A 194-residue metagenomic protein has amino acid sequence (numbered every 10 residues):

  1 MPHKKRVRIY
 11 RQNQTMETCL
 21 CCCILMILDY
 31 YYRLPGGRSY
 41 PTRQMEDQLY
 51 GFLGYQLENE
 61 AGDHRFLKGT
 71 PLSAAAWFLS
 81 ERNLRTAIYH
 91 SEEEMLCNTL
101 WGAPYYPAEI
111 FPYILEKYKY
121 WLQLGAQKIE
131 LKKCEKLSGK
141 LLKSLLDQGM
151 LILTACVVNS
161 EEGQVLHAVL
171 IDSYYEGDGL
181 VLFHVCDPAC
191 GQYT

Functional and structural regions predicted by a protein language model:
M1-T18, D29-S39, C156: Flexible propeptides and autoinhibitory/regulatory segments associated with cysteine proteases
I9, Y50-G51: Short, flexible segments with low predicted structural confidence
C23-L28: Buried hydrophobic packing segments
R38-D47: Helix-coil boundary and interhelical linker segments in multi-pass alpha-helical membrane proteins
G51-L166, D172-T194: Conserved active-site-adjacent core of cysteine acyl-enzyme catalytic domains
